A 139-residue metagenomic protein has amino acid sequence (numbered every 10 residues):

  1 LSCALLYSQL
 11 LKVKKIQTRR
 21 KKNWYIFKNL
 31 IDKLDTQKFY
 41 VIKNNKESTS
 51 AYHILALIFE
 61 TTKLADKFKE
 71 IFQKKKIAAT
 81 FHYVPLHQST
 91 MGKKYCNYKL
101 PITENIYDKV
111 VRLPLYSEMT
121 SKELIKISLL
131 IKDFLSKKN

Functional and structural regions predicted by a protein language model:
L1-N139: PLP-dependent aminotransferase class I/II
